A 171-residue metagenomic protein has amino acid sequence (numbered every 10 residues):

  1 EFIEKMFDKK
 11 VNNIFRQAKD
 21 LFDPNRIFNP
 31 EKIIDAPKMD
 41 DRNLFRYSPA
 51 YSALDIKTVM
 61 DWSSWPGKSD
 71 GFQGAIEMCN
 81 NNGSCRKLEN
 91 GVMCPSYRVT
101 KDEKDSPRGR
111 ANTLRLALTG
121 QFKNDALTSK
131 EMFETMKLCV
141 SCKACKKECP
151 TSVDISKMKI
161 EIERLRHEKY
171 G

Functional and structural regions predicted by a protein language model:
E1, K32-I34, I155: Active-site-proximal loop/turn and secondary-structure-junction residues that shape catalytic pockets, frequently
I3-K9, I162-R166: Short secondary-structure boundary/capping segments
K5, K10-G74: Polar, glycine-rich mid-to-C-terminal structural blocks that act as macromolecule-binding/assembly scaffolds
S48-N82, R86-G171: Ferredoxin-type iron-sulfur electron-transfer modules in oxidoreductases and energy-metabolism complexes
